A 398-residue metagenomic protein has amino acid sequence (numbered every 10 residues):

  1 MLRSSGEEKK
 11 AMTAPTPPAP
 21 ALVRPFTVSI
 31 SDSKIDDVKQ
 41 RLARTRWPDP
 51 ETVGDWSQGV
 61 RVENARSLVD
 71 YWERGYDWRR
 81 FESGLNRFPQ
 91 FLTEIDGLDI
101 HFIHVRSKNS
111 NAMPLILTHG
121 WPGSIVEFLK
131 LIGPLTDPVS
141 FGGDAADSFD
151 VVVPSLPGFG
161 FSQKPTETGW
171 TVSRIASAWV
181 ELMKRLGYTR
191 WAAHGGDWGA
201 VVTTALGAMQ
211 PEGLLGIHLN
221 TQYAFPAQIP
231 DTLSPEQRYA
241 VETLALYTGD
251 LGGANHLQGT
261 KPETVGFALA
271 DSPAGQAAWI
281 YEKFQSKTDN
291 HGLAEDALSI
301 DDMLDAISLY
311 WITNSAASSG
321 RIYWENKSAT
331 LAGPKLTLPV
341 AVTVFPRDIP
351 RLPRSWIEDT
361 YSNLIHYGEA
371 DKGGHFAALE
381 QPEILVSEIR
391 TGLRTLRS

Functional and structural regions predicted by a protein language model:
T13-D36, R41-L42, R46, G213-S308: Alpha/beta-hydrolase
K34-R106, N111, W311, A317-L331: Non-catalytic accessory segments flanking enzyme active sites
R80, G143, D147, L156-W170 (+2 more regions): Glycine-rich "HGGG/HGxG" loop immediately N-terminal to the catalytic nucleophile of the alpha/beta-hydrolase
A112-G120: Short beta-strand element of the alpha/beta-hydrolase
W121-G133: The serine-hydrolase catalytic nucleophile loop
P134, P138-F141, T189-Y239: Conserved hydrolase catalytic core segment
S173-W191: Conserved acidic catalytic loop of the alpha/beta-hydrolase fold
Q258-S398: C-terminal subdomain of alpha/beta-hydrolase-fold enzymes, centered on the catalytic histidine and its supporting
